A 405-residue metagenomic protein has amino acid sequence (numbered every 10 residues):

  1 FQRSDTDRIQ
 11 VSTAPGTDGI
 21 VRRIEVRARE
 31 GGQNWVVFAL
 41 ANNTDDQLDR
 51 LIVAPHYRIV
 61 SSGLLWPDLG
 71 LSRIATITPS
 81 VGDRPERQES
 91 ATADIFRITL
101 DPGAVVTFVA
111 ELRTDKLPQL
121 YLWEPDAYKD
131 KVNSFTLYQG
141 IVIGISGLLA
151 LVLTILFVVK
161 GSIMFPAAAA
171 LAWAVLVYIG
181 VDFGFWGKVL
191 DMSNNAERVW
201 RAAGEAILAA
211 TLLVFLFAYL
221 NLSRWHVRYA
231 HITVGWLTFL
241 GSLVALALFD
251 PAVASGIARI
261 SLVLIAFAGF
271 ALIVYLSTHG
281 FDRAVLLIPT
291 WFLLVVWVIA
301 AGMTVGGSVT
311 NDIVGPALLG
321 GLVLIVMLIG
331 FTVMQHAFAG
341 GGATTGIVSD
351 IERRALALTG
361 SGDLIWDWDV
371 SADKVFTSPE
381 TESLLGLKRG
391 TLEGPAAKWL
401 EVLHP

Functional and structural regions predicted by a protein language model:
F1-Y138: Soluble non-transmembrane domains of integral membrane proteins
I59-L65, V109, P166-G180: Carboxylate/His-rich catalytic cores and anion/metal-binding grooves
K129-V159, G256-S277: First transmembrane helix
L149-V177, N221-L222: Juxtamembrane interface at the cytosolic side of transmembrane helices
A174-A218, L222-S349: Interfacial "cap-and-anchor" motif at the non-cytosolic start of specific transmembrane alpha-helices
V348-V375, S383: PAS/LOV and related PAS-like sensory modules
K374-E401: PAS and related sensory helical modules
L403-P405: Helix-capping/helix-break motifs at membrane-protein junctions, especially on the cytosolic side just before or after
